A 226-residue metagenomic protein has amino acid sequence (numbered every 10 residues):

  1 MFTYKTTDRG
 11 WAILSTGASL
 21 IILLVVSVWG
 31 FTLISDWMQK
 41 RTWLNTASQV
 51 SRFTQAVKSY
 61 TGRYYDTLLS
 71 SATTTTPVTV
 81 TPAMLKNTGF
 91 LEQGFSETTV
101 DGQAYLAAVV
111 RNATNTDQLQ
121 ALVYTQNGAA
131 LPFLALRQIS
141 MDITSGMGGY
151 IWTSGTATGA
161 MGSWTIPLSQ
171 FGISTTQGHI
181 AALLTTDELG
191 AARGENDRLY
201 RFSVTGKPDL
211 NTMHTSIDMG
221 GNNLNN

Functional and structural regions predicted by a protein language model:
M1-M38, T42, Q49: N-terminal single-pass transmembrane signal-anchor helix
D8-G10, T67-L68, N222-N226: Secondary-structure-rich domain cores
T46-S71: N-terminal alpha-helical signal peptides/signal-anchor transmembrane segments
S71-A113: Extracellular/periplasmic head regions of type IV pilus-like filament subunits
D117-A130: Short, hydrophobic/proline-enriched secondary-structure or compact coil segments at domain edges
N127-S163: Leucine-rich, amphipathic alpha-helical/linker segments
I151-E195, S203: Extended, non-transmembrane interaction/recognition domains
L184-N226: Register-specific beta-strand positions within repetitive beta-rich fiber domains
